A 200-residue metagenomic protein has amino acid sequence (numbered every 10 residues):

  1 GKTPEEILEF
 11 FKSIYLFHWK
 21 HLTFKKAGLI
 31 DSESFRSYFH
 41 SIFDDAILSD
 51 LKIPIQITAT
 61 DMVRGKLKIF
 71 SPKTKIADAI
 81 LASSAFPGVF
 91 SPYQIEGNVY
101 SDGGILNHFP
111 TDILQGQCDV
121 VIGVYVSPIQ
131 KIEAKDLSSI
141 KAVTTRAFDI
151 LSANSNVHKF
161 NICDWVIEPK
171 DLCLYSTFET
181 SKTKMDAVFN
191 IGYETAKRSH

Functional and structural regions predicted by a protein language model:
G1-H200: Patatin-like phospholipase
